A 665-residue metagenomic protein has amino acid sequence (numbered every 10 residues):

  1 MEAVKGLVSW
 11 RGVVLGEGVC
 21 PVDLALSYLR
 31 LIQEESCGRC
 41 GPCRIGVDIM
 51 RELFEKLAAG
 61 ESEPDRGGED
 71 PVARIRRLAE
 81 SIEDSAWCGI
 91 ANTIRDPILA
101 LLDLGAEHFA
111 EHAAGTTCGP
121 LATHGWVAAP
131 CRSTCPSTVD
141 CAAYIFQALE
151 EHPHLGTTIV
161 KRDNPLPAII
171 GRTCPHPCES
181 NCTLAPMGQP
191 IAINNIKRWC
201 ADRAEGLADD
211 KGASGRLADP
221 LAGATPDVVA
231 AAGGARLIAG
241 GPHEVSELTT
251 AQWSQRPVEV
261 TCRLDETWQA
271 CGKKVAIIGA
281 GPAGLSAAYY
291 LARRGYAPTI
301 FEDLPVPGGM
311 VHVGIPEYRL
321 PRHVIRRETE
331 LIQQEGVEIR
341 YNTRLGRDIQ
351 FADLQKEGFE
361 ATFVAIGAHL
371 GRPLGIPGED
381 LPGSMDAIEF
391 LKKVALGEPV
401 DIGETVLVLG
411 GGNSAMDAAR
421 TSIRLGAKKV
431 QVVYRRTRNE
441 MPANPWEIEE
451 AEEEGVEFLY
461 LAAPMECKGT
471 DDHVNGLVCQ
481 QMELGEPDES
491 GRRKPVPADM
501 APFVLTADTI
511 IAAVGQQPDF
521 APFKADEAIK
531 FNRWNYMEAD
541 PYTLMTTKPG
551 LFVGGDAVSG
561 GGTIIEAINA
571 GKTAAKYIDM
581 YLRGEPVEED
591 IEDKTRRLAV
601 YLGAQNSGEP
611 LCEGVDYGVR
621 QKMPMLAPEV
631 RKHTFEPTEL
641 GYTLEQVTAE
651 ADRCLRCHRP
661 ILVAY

Functional and structural regions predicted by a protein language model:
M1-T123: Redox cofactor-anchoring modules in respiratory/redox and cofactor-processing assemblies
R30-E52, E80-L99, L121-A143, L166-M187 (+1 more regions): Local cysteine-cluster metal-coordination motifs and their immediate loop/turn environment, predominantly Fe-S cluster
L121-A122, P130-C131, E450, E454 (+3 more regions): Mid-to-C-terminal Rossmann-like scaffold of FAD/NAD(P)H-dependent oxidoreductases
A204-E205, D209, A213-P226, P242-Q269 (+4 more regions): Glycine-rich dinucleotide-binding loop and its adjacent helix/turn
Q269-I278, R326-I376, E466-V478, E483-E486 (+2 more regions): Feature captures the FAD/FMN-dependent oxidoreductase FAD-binding
I300-E335, I339, V394, A419-E466 (+1 more regions): Rossmann-like dinucleotide-binding cores of NAD(P)H-dependent redox enzymes
D380-G403, P487-G561, I568, P610-L611: FAD-site-proximal beta/loop scaffold in flavoenzymes
G554-E588: A conserved FAD-binding loop/helix module that cradles the flavin
